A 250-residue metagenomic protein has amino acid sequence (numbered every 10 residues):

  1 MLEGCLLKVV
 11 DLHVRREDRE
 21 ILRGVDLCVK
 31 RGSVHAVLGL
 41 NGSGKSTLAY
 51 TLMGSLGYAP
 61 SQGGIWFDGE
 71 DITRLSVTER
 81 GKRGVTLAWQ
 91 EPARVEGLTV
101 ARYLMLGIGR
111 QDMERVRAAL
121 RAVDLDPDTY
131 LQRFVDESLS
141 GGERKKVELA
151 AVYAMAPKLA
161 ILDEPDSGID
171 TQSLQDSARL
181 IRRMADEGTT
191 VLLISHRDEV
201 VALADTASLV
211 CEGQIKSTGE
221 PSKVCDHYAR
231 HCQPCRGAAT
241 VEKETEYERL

Functional and structural regions predicted by a protein language model:
L7, L22-G24: Conserved structural motif at the start of ABC-family nucleotide-binding domains
L38-L40: The feature captures the beta-strand-to-loop junction immediately N-terminal to the Walker
G64-R80, D136, D170: ABC ATPase NBD Q-loop/coupling interface
E91, G97-D112: Q-loop/switch helix immediately C-terminal to the Walker
L149: Hydrophobic anchor residue at the start of the ABC signature
V152-Y153: ABC ATPase C-loop
E164-P165: Walker B catalytic motif
Q214-G237: Conserved beta-strand-loop-alpha-helix hinge in the C-terminal portion of ABC ATPase nucleotide-binding domains
